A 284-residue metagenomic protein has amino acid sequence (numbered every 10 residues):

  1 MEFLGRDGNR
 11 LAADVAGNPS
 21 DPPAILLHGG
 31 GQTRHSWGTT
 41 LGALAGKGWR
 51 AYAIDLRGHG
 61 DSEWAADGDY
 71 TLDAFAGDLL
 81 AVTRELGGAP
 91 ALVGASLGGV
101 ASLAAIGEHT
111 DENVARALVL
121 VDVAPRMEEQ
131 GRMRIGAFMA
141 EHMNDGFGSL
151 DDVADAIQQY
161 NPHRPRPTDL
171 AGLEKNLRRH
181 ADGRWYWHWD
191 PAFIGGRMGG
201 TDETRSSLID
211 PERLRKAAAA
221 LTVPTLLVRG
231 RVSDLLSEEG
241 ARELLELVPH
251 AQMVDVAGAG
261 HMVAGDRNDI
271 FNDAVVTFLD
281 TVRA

Functional and structural regions predicted by a protein language model:
M1-A24, G46-W49, G87-G88, V276-A284: Alpha/beta-hydrolase fold catalytic core
R6-N9, G46, R50-V93, G107 (+2 more regions): Active-site loop/oxyanion-hole signature of alpha/beta-hydrolase fold enzymes
D14-E63: Conserved HGGG/HGGXW glycine-rich cap/lid loop of the alpha/beta-hydrolase fold
G88-G131: Conserved hydrolase catalytic core segment
A115, A124-L150: A catalytic-pocket lid/entrance helix-loop region that shapes and gates access to the active site across common
M133, G148-G200: Conserved alpha/beta-hydrolase catalytic His-Asp/Glu region
A181-E246: Conserved serine/cysteine hydrolase catalytic core
V256-N272: Catalytic histidine-centered segment of alpha/beta-hydrolase-like enzymes
